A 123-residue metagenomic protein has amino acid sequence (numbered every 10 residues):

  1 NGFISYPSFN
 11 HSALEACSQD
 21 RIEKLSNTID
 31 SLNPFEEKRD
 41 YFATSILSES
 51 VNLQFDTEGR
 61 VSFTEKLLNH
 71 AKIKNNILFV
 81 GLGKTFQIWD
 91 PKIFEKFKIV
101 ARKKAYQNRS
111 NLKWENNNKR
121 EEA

Functional and structural regions predicted by a protein language model:
N1-N52, T57, K66-A123: Flexible "stalk/tail and boundary" regions
